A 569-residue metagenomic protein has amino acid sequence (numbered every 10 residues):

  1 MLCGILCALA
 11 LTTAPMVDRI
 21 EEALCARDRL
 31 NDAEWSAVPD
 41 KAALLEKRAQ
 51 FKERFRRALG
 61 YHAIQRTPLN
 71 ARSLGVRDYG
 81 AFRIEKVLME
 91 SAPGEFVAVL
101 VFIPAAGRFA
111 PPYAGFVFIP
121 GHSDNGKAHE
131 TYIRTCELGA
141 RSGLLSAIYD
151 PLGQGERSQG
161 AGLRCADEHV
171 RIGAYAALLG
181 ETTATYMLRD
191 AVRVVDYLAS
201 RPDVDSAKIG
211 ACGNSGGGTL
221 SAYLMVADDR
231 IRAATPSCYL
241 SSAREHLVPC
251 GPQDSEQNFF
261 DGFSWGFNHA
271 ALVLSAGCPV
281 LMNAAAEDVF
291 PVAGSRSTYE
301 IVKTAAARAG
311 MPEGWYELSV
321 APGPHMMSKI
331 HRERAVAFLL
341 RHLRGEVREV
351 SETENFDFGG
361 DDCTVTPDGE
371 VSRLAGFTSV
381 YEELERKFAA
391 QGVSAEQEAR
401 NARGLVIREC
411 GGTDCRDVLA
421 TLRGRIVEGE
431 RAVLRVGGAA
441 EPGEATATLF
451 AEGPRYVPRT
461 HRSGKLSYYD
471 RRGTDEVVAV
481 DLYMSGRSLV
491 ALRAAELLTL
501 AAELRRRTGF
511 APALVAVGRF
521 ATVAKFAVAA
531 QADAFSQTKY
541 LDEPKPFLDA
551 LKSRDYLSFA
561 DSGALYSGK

Functional and structural regions predicted by a protein language model:
I5-C7, L11: Hydrophobic helical h-region of N-terminal Sec-dependent signal peptides in bacterial secretory/periplasmic proteins
L11-F96, P111, N283-V433, G438-E444 (+4 more regions): Alpha/beta-hydrolase-fold serine-hydrolase catalytic core, especially in secreted/extracellular enzymes
R108-V192, A199-S200, S241-C250, G438-R505 (+1 more regions): Cap/lid segment of the alpha/beta-hydrolase catalytic domain
P112-G115, S142-L145, D205-K208, D229-A233 (+5 more regions): Loop/turn elements at helix/coil->beta-strand transitions in domains of secreted/extracellular proteins
S123-R134, D167, Y175-R189, A211-A222 (+6 more regions): Alpha-helix capping and helix-loop boundary segments enriched in small/acidic/polar residues
A140-R141, L274, A529: Anion (oxyanion) recognition and catalysis
R193-W265, L500-S567: Primarily recognizes the serine-hydrolase "nucleophile elbow" in alpha/beta-hydrolase and SGNH/GDSL folds
C212-N214, S221-M225, P236-R244, H269-L272 (+3 more regions): Catalytic-domain carbohydrate-binding cleft regions of carbohydrate-active enzymes
